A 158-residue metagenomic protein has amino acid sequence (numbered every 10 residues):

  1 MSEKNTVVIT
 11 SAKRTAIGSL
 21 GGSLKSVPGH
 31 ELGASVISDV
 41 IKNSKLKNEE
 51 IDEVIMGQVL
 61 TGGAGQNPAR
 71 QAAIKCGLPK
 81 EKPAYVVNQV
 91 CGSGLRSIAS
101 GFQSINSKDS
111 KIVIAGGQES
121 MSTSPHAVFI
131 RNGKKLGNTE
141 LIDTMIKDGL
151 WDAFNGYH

Functional and structural regions predicted by a protein language model:
S2-N5, S19-N48, G65-Q66, A73-H158: Acyl-thioester C-C bond-transforming condensing/cleaving domain
V8-S11, A72: Short beta-strand elements
T10, I51, G94: Residue-level signature of catalytic and energy-coupling elements of molecular machines, predominantly ATP/GTP-dependent
T10-S11, G57, N88: Residue-level detector of conserved, well-ordered beta-strand and adjacent loop positions that form binding/recognition
A12-I17: Short polar catalytic/cofactor-binding loops
E50-G57: Short glycine-rich phosphate-binding loop at a beta-alpha junction
Q58-A64: Glycine-rich phosphate-binding loops at beta-strand->alpha-helix junctions
